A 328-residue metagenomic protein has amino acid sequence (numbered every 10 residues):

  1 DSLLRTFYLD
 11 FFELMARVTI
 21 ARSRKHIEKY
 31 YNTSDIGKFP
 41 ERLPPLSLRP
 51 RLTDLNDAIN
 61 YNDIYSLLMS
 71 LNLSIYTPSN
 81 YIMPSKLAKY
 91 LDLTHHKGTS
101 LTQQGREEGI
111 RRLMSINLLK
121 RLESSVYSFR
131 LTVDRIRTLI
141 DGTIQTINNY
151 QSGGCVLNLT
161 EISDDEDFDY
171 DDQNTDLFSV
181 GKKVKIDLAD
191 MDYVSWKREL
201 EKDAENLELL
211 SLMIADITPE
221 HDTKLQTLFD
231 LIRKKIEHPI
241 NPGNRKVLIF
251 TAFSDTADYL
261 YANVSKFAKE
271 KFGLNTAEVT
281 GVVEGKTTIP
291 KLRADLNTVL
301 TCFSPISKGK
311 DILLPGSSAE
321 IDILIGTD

Functional and structural regions predicted by a protein language model:
D1-I162: Inter-lobe coupling linker of SF2 helicases/translocases
I20, F253-T256, V282-G285: Short, solvent-exposed loop/turn segments at secondary-structure junctions
L67-H96, N174-E220: Long, low-complexity, polar/charged, intrinsically disordered or flexibly structured peripheral segments
L118, S125, F129, G243-Y261: Conserved strand-helix element at the start of the C-terminal RecA-like helicase core
V133, I147, A257-N263, T288: A short acidic (Asp/Glu
I217-F229, T256-A257, L292-V299: Phosphate/oxyanion-binding active-site loops and adjacent basic polyanion-contact surfaces
P219-A252: Conserved interdomain hinge at the start of the Helicase C-terminal
E220, S265-D328: Conserved RecA-like P-loop NTPase helicase motor core
